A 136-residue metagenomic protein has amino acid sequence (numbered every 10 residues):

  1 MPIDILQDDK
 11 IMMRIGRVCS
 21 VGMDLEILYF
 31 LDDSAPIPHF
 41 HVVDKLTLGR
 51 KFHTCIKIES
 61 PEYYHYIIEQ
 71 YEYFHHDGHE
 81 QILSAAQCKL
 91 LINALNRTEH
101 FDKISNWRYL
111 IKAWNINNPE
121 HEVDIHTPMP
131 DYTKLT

Functional and structural regions predicted by a protein language model:
M1-T136: Metal-centered catalytic cores of metalloenzymes
